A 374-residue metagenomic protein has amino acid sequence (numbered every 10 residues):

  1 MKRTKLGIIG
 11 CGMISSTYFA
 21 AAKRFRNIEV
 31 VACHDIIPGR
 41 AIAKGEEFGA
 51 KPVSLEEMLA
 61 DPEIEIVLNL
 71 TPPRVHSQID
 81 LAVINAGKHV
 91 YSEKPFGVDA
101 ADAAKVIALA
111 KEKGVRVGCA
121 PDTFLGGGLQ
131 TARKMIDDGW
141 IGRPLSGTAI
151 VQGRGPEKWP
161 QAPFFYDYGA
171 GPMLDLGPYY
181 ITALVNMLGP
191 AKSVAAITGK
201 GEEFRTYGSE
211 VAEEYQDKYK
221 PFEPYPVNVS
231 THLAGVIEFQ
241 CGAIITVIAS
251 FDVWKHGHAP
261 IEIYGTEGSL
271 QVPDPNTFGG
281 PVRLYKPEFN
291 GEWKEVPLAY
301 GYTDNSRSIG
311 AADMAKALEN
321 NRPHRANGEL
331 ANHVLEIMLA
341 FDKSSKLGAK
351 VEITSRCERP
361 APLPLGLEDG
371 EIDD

Functional and structural regions predicted by a protein language model:
M1-F48, D374: N-terminal Rossmann-like dinucleotide-binding module
Y18, A50-L109: Beta-loop-alpha module in the N-terminal Rossmann-like domain of NAD(P)-dependent dehydrogenases, especially those
E29, K294-A299, K316-V334: Glycine- and charged-residue-rich phosphate/anionic-cofactor binding loop of Rossmann-like
I36, Y300-A311: Active-site loop of classical SDR/Rossmann-like NAD(P)-dependent oxidoreductases, centered on the catalytic Tyr-X3-Lys
Y91-S92, V117-C119, T148, V247 (+1 more regions): Hydrophobic residues in well-ordered beta-strands that form the structural core
K105-T123, G142-G147: Rossmann-fold dehydrogenase core element
T123-P226, G348: Predominantly a Rossmann-like dinucleotide-binding segment in NAD(P)-dependent oxidoreductases
T182-F278, S308-R322, M338-F341, R356-D374: Contiguous beta-strand/loop segments that form the cofactor/metal-binding neighborhood of enzyme cores
